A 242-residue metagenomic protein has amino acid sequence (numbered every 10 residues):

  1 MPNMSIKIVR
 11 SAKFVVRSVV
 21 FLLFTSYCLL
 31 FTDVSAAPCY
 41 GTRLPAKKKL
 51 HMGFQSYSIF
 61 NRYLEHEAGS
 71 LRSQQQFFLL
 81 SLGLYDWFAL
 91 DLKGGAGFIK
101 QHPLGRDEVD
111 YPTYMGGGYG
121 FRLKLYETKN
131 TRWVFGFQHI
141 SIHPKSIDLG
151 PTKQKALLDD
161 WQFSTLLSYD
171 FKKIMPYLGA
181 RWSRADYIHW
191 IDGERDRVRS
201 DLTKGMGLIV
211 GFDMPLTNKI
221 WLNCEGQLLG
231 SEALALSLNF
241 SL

Functional and structural regions predicted by a protein language model:
M1-K48: Cleavable N-terminal export/targeting peptides
S35-L90, A96-F98: Short glycine/proline- and aromatic-enriched beta-strand/turn motifs that initiate or cap beta-hairpins
P38-K49, L82, W87, Y126-W133 (+2 more regions): Short loop/turn motifs that connect adjacent beta-strands in outer-membrane beta-barrel proteins
H51-Q55, A89-D91, R132-G136, M175-G179 (+2 more regions): Residue-level detector of the transmembrane beta-barrel scaffold of outer-membrane proteins
Y57-F60, A68-G69, F98, L125 (+3 more regions): Outer-membrane beta-barrel transmembrane domain signature
S70-Q74, V109-G116, K155-D160, S200-K204 (+1 more regions): Short sequence motifs at beta-strands and strand-loop junctions characteristic of Gram-negative outer-membrane
F77-S81, G118-R122, Q162-L166, G207-I209 (+1 more regions): Membrane-embedded beta-strand positions in outer-membrane beta-barrel channels/transporters
G118, M214, G230-L242: Outer-membrane beta-barrel "beta-signal"
